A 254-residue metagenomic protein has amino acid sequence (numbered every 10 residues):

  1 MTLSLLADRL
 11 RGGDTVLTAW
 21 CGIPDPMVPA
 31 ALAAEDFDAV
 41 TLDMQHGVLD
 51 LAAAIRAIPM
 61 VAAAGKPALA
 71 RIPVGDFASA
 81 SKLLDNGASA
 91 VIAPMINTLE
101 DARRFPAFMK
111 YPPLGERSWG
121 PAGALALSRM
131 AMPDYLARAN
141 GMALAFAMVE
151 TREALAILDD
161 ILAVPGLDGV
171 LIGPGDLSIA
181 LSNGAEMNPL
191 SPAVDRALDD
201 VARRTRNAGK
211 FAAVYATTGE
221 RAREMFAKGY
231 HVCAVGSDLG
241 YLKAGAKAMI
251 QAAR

Functional and structural regions predicted by a protein language model:
M1-R254: Expand to "…catalyze enediolate/carbanion chemistry for C-C bond making/breaking, isomerization, decarboxylation
